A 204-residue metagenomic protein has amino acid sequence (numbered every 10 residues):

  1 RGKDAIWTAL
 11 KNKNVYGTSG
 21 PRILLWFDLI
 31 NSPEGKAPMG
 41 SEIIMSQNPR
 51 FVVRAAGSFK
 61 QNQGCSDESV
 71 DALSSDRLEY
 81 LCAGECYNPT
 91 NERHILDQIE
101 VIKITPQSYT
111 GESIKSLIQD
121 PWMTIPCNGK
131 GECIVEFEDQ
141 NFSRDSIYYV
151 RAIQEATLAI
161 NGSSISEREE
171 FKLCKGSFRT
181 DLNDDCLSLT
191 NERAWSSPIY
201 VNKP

Functional and structural regions predicted by a protein language model:
R1-P204: C-terminal functional module detector
